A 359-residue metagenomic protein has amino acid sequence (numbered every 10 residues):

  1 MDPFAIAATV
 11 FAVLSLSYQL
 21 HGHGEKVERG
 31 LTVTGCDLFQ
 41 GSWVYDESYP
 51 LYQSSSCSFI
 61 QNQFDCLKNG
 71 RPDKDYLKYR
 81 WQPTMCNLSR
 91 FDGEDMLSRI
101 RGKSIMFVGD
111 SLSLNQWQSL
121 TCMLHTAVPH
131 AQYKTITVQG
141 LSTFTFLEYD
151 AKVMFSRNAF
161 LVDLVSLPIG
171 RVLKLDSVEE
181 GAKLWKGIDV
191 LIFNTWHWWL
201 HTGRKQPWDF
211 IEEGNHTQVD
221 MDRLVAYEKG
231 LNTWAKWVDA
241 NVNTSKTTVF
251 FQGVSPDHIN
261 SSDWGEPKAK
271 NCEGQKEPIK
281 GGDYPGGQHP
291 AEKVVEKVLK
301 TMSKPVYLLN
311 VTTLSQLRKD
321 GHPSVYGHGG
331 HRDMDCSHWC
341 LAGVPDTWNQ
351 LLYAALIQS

Functional and structural regions predicted by a protein language model:
M1-S359: A compositional signature for long Ser/Thr(±Pro)-rich, low-complexity
